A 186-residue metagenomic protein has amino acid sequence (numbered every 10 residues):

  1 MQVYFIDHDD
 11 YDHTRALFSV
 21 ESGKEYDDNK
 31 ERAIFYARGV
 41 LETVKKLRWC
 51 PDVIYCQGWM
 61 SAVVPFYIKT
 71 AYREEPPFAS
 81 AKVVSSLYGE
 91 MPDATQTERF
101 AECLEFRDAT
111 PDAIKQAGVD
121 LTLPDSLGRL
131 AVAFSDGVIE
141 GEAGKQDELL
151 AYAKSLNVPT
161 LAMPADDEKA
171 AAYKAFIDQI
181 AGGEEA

Functional and structural regions predicted by a protein language model:
M1-A186: Catalytic cores of nucleotide-sugar-dependent glycosyltransferases that transfer UDP/GDP/TDP-activated
